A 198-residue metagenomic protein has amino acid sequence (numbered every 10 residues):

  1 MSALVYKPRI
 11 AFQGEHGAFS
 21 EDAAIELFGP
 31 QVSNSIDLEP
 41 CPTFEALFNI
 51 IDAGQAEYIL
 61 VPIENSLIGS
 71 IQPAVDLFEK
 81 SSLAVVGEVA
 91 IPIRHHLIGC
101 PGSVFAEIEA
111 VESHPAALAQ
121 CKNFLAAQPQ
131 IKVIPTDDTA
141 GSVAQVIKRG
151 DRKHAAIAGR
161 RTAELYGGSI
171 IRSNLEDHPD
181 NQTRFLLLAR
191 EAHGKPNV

Functional and structural regions predicted by a protein language model:
M1-V198: Domain-level signature for soluble enzymes in the chorismate/prephenate branch of the shikimate pathway
